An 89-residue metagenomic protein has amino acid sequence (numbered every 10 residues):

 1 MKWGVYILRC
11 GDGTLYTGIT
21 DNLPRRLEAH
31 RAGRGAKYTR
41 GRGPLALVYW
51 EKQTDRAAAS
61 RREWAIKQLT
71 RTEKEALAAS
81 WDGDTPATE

Functional and structural regions predicted by a protein language model:
M1-Q53, A57-E89: GIY-YIG nuclease catalytic motif and its immediate N-terminal context
